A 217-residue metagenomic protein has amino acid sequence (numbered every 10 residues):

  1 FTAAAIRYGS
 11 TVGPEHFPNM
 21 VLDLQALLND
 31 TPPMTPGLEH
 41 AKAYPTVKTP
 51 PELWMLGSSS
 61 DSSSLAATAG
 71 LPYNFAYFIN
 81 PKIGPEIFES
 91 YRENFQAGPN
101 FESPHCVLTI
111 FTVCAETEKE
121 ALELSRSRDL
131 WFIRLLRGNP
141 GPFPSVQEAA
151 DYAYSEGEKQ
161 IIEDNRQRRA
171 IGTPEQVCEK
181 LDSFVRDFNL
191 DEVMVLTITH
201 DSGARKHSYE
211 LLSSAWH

Functional and structural regions predicted by a protein language model:
F1-A5, A67, S208: Short aromatic-enriched loop/helix-cap "lid" or pocket-rim segments at secondary-structure transitions that line
A4, Y8-K42, I83-F188: An alpha-helical appendage that flanks or caps ligand/catalytic pockets
V47-G57, N165-P174: Active-site mouth loops of central-metabolism enzymes
E52-L56, Y73-A76, P104-F111, V193-V195: Hydrophobic faces of well-ordered beta-strands that scaffold small-molecule active sites in alpha/beta enzyme cores
S59-K82, I87-F88, R92: A conserved active-site cap/scaffold subdomain adjacent to cofactor or substrate pockets
I79, T112-C114, T199: Active-site-proximal loop/turn and secondary-structure-junction residues that shape catalytic pockets, frequently
E179, V185-H217: Generic C-terminus detector
